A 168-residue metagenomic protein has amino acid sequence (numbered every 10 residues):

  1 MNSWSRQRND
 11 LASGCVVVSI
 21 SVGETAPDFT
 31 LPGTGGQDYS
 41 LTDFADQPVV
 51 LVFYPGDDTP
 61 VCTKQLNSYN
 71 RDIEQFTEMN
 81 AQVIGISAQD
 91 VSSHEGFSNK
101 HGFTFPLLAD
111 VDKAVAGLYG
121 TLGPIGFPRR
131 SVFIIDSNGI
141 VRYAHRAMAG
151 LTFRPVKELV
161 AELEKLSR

Functional and structural regions predicted by a protein language model:
N2-R168: Chalcogenol-based redox active-site neighborhoods
